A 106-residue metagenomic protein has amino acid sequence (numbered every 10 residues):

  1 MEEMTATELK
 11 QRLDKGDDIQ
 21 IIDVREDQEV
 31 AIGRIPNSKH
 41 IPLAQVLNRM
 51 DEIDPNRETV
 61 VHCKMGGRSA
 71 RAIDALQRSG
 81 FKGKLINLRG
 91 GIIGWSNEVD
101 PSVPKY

Functional and structural regions predicted by a protein language model:
M1-Q20, D27-E58, G67-Y106: Rhodanese-like catalytic fold shared by cysteine-dependent sulfurtransferases and DSP/PTP-type phosphatases
H62-C63: Short, surface-exposed ligand- or partner-binding patches at beta-edge/loop junctions that are enriched in aromatics
